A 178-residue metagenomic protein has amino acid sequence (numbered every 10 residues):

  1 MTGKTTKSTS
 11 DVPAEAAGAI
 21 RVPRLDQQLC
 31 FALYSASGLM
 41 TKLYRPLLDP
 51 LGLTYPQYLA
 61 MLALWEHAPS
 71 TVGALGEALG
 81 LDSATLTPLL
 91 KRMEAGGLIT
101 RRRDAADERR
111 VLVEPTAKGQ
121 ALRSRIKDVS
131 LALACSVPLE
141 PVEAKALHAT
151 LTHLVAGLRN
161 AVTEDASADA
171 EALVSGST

Functional and structural regions predicted by a protein language model:
M1-R21, L139-T178: C-terminal regulatory/oligomerization modules of transcriptional regulators
F31-Y34, G38-T85, T163: N-terminal helix-turn-helix DNA-binding core of bacterial DNA-binding proteins
S37, R123, V155-L158: A structural signal for well-ordered alpha-helices, especially hydrophobic packing surfaces of coiled-coils
T41, P69, K91-A149: Charged, amphipathic alpha-helical coiled-coil/dimerization segments
